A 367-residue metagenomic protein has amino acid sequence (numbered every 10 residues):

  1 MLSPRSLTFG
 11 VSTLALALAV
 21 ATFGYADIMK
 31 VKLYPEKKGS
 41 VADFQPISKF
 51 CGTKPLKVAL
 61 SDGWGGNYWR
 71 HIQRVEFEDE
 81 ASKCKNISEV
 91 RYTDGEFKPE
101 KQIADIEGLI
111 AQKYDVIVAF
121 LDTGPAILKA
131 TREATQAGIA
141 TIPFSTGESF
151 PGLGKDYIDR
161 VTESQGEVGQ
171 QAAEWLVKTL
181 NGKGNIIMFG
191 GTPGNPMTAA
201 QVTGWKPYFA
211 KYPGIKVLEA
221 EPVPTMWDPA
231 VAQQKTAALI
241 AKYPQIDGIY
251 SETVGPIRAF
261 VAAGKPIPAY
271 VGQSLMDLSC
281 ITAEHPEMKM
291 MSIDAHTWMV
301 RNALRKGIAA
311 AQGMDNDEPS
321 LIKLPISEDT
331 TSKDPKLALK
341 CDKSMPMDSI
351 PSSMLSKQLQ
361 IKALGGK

Functional and structural regions predicted by a protein language model:
M1-S12: Bacterial N-terminal signal peptides that target proteins for export
D27-L56, Y208, A295, N302-K367: Hinge/cleft segment of the Venus flytrap/periplasmic-binding protein
M29-E76, E80, C84, R91-I103 (+3 more regions): Extracytoplasmic "Venus flytrap"
K38, D43-Q45, Q102, D159-I186 (+4 more regions): Hydrophobic alpha-helical segments within soluble ligand-binding/sensing domains
A42-F44, V90-K113, E221-K242: Structural motif
V58, D62, F77-D79, V168-P213 (+2 more regions): An alpha-beta-alpha
I117-Q136, W205, P224-T282: Hydrophobic alpha-helical
P125-E167, N185, D277-T282, E287: Flexible loop/hinge segments that line or gate small-molecule binding clefts
